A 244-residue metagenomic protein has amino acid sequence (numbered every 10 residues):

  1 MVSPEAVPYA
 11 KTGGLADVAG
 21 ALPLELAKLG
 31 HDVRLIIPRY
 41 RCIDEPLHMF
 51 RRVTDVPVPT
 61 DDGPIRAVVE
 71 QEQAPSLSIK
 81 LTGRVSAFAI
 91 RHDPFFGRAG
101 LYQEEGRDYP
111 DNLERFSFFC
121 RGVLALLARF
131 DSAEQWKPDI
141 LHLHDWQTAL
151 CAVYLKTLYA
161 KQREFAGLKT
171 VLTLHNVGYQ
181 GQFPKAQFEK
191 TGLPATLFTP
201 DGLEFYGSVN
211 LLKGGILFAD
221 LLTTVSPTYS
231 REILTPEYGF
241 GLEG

Functional and structural regions predicted by a protein language model:
M1-G244: Catalytic cores of nucleotide-sugar-dependent glycosyltransferases that transfer UDP/GDP/TDP-activated
